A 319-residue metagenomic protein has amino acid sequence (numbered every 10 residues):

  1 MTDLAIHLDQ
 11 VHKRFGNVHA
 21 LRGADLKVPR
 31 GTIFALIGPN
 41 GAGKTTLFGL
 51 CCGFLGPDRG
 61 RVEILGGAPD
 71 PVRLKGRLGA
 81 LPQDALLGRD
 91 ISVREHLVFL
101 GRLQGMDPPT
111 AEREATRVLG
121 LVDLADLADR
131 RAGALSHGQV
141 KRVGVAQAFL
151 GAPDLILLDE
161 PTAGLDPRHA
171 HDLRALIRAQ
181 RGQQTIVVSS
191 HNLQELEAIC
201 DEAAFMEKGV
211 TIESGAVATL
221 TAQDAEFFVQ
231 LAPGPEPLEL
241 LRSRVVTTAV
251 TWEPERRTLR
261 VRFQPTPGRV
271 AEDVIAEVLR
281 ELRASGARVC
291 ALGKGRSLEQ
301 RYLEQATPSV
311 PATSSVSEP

Functional and structural regions predicted by a protein language model:
M1-H12, P308-P319: ABC-family P-loop ATPase nucleotide-binding domain
L4-I6, K13-A24, V28-E207, I212-E213: ABC transporter nucleotide-binding domains
I33, D154, G182-T185, A225 (+2 more regions): Generic structural signal for secondary-structure transition and capping sites
P69, H191, G215, P233 (+1 more regions): Short beta->alpha linker loops
G101, I177, R181, T221-D224 (+1 more regions): Hydrophobic aliphatic residues
T211-L231: Conserved beta-strand-loop-alpha-helix hinge in the C-terminal portion of ABC ATPase nucleotide-binding domains
A225-Q305: Short, charged/small-residue-rich alpha-helical element at the C-terminal edge of ABC transporter nucleotide-binding
